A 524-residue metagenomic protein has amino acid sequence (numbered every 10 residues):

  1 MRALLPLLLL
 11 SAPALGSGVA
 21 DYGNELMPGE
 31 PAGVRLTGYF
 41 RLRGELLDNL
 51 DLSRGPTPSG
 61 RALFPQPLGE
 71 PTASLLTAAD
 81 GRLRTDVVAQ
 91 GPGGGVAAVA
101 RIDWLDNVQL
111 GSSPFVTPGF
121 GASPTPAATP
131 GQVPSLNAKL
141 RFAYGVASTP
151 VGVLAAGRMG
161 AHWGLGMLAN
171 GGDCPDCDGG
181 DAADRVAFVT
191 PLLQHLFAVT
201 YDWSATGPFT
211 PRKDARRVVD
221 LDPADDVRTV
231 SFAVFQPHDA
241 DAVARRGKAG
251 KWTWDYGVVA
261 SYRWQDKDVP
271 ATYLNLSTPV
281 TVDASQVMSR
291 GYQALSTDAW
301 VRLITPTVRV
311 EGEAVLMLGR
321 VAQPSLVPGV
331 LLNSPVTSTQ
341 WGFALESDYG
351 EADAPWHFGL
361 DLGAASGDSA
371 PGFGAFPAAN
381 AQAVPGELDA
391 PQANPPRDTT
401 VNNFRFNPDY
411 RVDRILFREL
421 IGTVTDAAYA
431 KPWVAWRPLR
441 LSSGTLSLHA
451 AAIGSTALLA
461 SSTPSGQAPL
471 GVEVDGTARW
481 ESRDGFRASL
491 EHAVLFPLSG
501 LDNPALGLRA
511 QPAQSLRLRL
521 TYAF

Functional and structural regions predicted by a protein language model:
M1-L7: Sec-dependent signal peptide recognition, specifically the positively charged N-region followed immediately by
S11-P13: N-terminal signal peptide c-region/cleavage motif recognized by signal peptidases
L15-L154, T190, Q293, V301-V310 (+7 more regions): Beta-barrel outer-membrane channel/assembly domains of diderm bacteria
L52-E70, G111-Q132, G207-D225, K267-S289 (+4 more regions): Solvent-exposed loop segments that connect transmembrane elements
A78-T210, F235-Q236, R246, A344-T399 (+3 more regions): Outer membrane beta-barrel
P150-V151, L168-G374, A430-P432, R437 (+2 more regions): Signature for the C-terminal beta-barrel architecture of outer-membrane proteins
